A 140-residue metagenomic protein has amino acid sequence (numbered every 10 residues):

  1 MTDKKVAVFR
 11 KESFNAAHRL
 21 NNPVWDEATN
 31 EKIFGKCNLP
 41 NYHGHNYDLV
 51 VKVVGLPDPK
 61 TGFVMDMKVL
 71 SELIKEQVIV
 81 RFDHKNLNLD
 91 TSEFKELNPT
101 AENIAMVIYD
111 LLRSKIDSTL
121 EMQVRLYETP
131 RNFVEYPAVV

Functional and structural regions predicted by a protein language model:
M1-V140: Charge-rich, low-complexity N-terminal segments
